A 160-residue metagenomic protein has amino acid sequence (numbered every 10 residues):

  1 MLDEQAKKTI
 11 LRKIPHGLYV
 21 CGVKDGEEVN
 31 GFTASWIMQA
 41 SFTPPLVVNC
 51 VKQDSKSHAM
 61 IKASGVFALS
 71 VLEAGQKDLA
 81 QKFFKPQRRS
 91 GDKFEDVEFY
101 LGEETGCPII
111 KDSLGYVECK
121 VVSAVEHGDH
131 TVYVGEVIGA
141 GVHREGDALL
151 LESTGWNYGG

Functional and structural regions predicted by a protein language model:
M1-G160: Basic, polyanion-binding surface patches
